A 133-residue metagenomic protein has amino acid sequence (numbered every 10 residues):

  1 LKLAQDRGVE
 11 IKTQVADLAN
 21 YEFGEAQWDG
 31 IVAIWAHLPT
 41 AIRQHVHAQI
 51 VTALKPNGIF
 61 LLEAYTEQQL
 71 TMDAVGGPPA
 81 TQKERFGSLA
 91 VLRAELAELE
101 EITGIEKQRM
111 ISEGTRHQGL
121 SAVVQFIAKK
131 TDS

Functional and structural regions predicted by a protein language model:
L1-R7: Short alpha-helix adjacent to the SAM-binding motif of class I
R7-A19: Conserved SAM-binding strand-loop segment of SAM-dependent methyltransferases
A19-G30: A short acidic, Gly/Pro-enriched loop at the edge of an enzyme's catalytic core that lines a small-molecule cofactor
W28-Q44: A short SAM/SAH-binding and catalytic strip from SAM-dependent methyltransferases
Q44-I59: A short glycine-rich, Lys/Arg-flanked "PGG" loop and its adjoining helix->strand segment in the class I
I59-R93: Conserved class I S-adenosyl-L-methionine
K83-E106, V124-Q125: Short alpha-helix
S112-S133: Core SAM-dependent methyltransferase catalytic element
